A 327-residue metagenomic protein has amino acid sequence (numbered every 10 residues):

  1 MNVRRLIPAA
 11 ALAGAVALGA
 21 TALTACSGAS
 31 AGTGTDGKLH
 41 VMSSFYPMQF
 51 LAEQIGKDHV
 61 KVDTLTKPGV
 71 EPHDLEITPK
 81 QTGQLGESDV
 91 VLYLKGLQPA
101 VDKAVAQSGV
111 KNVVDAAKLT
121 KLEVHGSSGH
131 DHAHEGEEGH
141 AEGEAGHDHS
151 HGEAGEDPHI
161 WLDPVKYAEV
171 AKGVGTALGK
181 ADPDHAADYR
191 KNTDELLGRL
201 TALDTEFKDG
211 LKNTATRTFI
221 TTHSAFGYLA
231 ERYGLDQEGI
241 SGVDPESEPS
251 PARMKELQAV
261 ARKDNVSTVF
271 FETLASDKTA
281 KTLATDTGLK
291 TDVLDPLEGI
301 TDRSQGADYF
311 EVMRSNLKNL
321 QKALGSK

Functional and structural regions predicted by a protein language model:
N2-K327: Extracytoplasmic metal-acquisition and chelation regions
